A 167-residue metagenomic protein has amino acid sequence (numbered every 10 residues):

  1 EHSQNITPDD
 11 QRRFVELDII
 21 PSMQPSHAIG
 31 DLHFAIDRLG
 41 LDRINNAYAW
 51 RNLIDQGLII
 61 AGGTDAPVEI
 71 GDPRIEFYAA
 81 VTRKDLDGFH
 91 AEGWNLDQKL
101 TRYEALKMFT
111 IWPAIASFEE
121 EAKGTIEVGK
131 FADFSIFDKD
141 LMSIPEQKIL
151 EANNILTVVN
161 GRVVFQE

Functional and structural regions predicted by a protein language model:
E1-P8: Active-site glycine- and acidic-residue-rich loops that bind and position anionic ligands or nucleotide-like cofactors
P8, R12, E16-L141, Q147 (+2 more regions): His/Asp/Glu-enriched, well-ordered alpha-helical/loop segment that forms or immediately abuts the divalent-metal
